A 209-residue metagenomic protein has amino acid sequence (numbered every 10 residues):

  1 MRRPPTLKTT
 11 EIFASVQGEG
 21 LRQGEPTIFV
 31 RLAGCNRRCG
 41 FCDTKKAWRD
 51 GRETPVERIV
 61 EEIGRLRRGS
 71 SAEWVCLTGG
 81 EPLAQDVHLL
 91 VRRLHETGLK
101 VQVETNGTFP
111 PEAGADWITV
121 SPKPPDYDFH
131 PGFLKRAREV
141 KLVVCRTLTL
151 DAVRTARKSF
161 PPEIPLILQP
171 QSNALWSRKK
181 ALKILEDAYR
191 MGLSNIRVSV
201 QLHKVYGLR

Functional and structural regions predicted by a protein language model:
R2, L7-A14, P26-T27, A33 (+1 more regions): Conserved Radical SAM active-site core
T6-F13, G18, K141, S199-H203: Generic secondary-structure boundary/loop-capping signal
Q17-L21, R38, G207-L208: Short N-terminal binding/cap micro-motifs at the start of the first secondary-structure element
R22-G24, L134: A generic structural micro-feature
S71-A72, L83-R209: Conserved AdoMet/S-adenosylmethionine-binding subsite of the radical SAM
